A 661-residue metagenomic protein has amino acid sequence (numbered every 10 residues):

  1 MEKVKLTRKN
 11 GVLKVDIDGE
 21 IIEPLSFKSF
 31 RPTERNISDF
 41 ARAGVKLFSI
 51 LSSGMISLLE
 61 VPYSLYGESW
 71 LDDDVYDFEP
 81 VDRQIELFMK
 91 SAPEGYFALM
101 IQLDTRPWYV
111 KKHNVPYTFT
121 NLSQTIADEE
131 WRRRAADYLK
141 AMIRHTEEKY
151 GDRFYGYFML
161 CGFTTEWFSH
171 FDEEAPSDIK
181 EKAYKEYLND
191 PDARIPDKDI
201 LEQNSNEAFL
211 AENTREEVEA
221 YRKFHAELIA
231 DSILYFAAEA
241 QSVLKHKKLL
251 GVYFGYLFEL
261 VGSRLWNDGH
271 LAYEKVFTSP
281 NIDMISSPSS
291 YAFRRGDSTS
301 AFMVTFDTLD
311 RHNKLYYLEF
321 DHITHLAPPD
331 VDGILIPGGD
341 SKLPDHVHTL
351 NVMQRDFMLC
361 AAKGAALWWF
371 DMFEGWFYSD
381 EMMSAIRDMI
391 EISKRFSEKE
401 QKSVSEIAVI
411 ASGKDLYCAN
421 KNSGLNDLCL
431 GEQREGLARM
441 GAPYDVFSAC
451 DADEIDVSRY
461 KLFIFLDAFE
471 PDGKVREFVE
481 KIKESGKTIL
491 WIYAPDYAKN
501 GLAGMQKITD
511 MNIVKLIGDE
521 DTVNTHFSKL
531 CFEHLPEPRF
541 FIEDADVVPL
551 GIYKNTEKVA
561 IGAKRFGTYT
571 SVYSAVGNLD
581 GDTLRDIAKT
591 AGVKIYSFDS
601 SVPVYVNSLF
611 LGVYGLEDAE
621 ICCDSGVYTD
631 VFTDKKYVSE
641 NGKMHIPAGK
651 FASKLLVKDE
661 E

Functional and structural regions predicted by a protein language model:
M1-R42, F396-E398: N-terminal carbohydrate-binding accessory modules
E23-F30, I56-E79, T118-D137, T214-D231 (+6 more regions): The substrate-binding groove and active-site-proximal loops of carbohydrate-active enzymes, especially glycoside
L25-F27, F48-I50, F97-I101, Y155-M159 (+4 more regions): Hydrophobic faces of well-ordered beta-strands that scaffold small-molecule active sites in alpha/beta enzyme cores
S29-P32, L271-V276, G436-D456: A short, well-structured beta->alpha microelement
E34-T120, I143, Y235-V243, E470: Aromatic-lined substrate-binding rim segments of carbohydrate-active enzymes
M100-Q102, V110-Y291, T299-S300, T305: Polysaccharide-binding and catalytic clefts of secreted carbohydrate-active enzymes
H246, G251-E432, I517-P538, L550-I552 (+2 more regions): Hydrophobic targeting/anchoring helices
T349, L466-E661: A conserved amphipathic helix/loop scaffold that creates a polar/acidic microenvironment used either to coordinate
